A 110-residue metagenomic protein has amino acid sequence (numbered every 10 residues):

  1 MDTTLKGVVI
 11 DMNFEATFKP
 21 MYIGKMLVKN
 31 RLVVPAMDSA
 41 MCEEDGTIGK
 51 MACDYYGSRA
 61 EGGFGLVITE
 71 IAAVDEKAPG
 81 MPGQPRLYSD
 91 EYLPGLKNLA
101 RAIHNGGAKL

Functional and structural regions predicted by a protein language model:
D2-L110: Flavin-dependent oxidoreductase catalytic cores
